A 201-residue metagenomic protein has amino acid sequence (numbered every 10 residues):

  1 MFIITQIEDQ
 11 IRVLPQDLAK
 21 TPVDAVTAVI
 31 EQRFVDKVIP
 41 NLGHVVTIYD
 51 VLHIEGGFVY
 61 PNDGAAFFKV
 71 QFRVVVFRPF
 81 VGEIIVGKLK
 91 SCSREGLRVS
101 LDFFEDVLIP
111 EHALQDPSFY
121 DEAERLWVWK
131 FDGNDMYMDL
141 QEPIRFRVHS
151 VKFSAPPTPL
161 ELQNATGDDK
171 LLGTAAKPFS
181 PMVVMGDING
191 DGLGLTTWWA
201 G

Functional and structural regions predicted by a protein language model:
M1-V86, K90-G201: Single-stranded RNA-binding regions, centering on S1/OB-family and related RNA-binding modules
